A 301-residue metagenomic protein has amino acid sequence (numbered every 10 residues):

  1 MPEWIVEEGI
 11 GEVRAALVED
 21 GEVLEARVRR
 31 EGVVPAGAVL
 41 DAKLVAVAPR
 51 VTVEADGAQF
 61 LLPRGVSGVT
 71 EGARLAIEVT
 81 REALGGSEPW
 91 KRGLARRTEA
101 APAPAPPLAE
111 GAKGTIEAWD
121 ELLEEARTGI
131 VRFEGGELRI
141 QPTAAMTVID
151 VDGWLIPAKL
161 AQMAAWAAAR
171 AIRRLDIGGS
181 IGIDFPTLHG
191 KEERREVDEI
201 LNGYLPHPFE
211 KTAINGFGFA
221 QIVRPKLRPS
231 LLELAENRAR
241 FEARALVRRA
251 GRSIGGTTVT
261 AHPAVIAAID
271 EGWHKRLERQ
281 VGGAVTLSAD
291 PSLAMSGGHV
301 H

Functional and structural regions predicted by a protein language model:
M1-H301: DE-rich acidic low-complexity regions and acidic surface loops
